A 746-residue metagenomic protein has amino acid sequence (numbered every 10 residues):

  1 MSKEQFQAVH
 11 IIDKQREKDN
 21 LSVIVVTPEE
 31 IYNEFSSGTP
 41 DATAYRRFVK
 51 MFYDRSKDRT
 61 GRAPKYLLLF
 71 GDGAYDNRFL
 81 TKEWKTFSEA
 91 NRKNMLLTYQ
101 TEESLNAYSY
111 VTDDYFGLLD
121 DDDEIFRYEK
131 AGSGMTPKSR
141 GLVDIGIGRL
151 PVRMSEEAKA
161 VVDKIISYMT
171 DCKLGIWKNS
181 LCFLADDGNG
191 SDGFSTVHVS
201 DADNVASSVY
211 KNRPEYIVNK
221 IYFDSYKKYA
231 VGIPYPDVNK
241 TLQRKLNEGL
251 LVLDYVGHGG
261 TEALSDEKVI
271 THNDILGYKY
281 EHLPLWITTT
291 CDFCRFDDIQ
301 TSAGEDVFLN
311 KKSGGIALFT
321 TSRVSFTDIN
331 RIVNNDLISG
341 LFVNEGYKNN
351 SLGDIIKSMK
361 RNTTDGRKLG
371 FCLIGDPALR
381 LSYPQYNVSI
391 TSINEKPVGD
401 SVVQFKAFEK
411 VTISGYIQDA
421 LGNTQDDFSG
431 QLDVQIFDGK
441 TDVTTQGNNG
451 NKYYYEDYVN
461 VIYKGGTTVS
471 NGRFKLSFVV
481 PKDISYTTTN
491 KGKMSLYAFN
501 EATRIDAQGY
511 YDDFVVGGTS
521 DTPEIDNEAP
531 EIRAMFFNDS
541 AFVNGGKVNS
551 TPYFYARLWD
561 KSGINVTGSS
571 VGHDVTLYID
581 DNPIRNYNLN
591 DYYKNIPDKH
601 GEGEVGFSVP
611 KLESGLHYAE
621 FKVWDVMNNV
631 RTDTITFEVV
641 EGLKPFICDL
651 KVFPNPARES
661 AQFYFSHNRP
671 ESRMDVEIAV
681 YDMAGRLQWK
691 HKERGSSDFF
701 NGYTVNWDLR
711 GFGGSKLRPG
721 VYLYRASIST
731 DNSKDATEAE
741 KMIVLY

Functional and structural regions predicted by a protein language model:
M1-G466, S470-V479, A498-S520, H617 (+1 more regions): Cysteine-dependent hydrolase recognition
V388, I525-M535, H617, P645: Proline-centered linker/hinge motifs at extracellular inter-domain junctions
G399-D433, F536, A541-D574, P656-Y664 (+1 more regions): Contiguous beta-strand segments within globular domains
D433-G518, A534-F537, A541, G545 (+3 more regions): Long, low-complexity serine/threonine/glycine- and acidic-rich segments characteristic of extracellular
V609-S614, E693-S733: Short, surface-exposed loop/turn motifs with a glycine/proline- and acidic-biased composition
I635-T636, F663, S715-Y746: C-terminal tail/sorting-segment detector
E638-F653, A657-D682, E693, T704-W707 (+1 more regions): Glycine-centered coil/turn sites that cap beta-strands in beta-rich domains
V676-Q688, Y722-Y724: Short, glycine-anchored, charge-dense loop/turn motifs used at functional sites
